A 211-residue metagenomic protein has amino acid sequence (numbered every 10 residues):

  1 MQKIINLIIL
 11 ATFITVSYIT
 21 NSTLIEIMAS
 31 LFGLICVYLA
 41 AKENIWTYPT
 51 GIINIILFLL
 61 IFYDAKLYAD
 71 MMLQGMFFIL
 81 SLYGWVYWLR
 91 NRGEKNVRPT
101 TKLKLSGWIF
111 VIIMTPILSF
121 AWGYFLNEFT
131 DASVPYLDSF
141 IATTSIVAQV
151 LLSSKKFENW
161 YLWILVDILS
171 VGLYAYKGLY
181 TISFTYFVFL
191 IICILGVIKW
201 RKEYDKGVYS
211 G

Functional and structural regions predicted by a protein language model:
M1-I8, L103-W108: N-terminal membrane topogenic signal
Q2-K3, N21-S30, I45-T50, A69-Q74 (+3 more regions): Short, aromatic-rich membrane-interface segments at the entry and exit of alpha-helical transmembrane domains
I14-I25, A41-E43, I61-D64: Short, hydrophobic transmembrane alpha-helix segments
L31-A40, L57-L60, F77-Y87, A142-V147 (+2 more regions): Alpha-helical transmembrane segments and their membrane-interface exit regions
A40-Y87, R92: Hydrophobic/aromatic-rich structural module bridging two neighboring secondary-structure elements via a short loop
L60-D70, F125-A132, A175-Y180: Helix-coil boundary and interhelical linker segments in multi-pass alpha-helical membrane proteins
M72-Y87, L103-Y124, T144-L151: Alpha-helical transmembrane segments of multi-pass integral membrane proteins
L152-G211: C-terminal transmembrane-bundle signature of multipass membrane proteins, characterized by strong activation on
